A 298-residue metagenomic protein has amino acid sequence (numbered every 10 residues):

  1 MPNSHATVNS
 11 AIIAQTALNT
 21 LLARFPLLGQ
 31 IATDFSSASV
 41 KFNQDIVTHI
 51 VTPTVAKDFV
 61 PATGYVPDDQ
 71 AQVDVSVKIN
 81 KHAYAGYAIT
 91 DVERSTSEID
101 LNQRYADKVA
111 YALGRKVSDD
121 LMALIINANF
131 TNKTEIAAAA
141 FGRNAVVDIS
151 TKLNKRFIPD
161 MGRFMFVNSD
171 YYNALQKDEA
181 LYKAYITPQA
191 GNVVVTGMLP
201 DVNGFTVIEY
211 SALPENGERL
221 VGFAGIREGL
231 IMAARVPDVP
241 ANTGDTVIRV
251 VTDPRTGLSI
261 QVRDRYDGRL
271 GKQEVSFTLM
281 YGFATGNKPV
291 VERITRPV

Functional and structural regions predicted by a protein language model:
M1-I79, V291, T295: N-terminal "assembly arms/tails" that initiate or stabilize quaternary assembly in self-assembling proteins
P2-V8, T16-N19, P26, F35 (+4 more regions): Signature of extracytoplasmic/envelope-associated structural regions
F42-I50, L153-D253: Extended oligomerization regions of viral-like shell subunits
A56-F59, S97, A174-K177, A184 (+2 more regions): Short helix/loop capping segments that flank catalytic or ligand/cofactor-binding pockets
V73-T96: Short acidic, glycine/tyrosine-flanked loop/strand segments centered on an H-E-D-like triad
V92-D160, S169-Q176, R293-V298: Alpha-helical scaffold segments that mediate packing/assembly in large oligomeric complexes
S259-V298: Extended, compositionally biased alpha-helical segments that mediate assembly or anchoring
